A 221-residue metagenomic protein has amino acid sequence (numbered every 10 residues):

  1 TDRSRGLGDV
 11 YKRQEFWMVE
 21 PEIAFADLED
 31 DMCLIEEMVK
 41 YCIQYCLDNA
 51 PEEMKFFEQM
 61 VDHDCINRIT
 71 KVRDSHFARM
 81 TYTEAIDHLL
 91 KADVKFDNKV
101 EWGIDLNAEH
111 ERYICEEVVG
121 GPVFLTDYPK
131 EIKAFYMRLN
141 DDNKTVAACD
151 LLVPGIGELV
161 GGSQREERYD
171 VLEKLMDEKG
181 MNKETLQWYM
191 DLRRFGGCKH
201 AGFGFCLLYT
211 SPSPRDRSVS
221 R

Functional and structural regions predicted by a protein language model:
T1-Y11, Y209-P212, D216-S220: Single conserved hydrophobic/aromatic residue that forms the stacking wall/gate of nucleotide- or nucleobase-binding
R5, D9-A26, D191, G197: Class II aminoacyl-tRNA synthetase-like tRNA-binding/catalytic domains
D9, E29-C33, F135-R138, S163-Q164: Short conserved micro-motifs at the rims of enzyme active sites and ligand-binding pockets
E20-D31, G155-G157: A generic structural motif
P21, A85, L125, G162 (+1 more regions): A residue-level signal for conserved active-site and pocket-lining positions in enzyme catalytic cores
D31-I35, T81, R168, F203: Hydrophobic (often cysteine-bearing) scaffold residues that line and stabilize catalytic clefts of nucleotide/cofactor
E37-V153, E178-C198: Metal-assisted phosphate- and nucleotidyl-transfer catalytic regions
S163, R168-S211, R221: Active-site pocket scaffolds in enzymes
